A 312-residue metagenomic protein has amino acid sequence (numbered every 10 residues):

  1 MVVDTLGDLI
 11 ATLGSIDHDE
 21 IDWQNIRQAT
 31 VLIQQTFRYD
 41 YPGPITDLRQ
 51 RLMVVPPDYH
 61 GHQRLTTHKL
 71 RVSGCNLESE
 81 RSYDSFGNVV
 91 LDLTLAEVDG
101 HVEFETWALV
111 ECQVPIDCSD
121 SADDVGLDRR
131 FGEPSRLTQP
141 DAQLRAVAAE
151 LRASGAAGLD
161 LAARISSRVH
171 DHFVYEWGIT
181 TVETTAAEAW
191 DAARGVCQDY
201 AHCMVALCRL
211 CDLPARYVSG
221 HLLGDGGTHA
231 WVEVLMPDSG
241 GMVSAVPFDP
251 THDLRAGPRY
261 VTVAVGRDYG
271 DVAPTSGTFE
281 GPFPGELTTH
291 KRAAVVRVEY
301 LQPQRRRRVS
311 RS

Functional and structural regions predicted by a protein language model:
M1-P115: Intrinsically disordered, low-complexity N-terminal segments that are enriched in acidic
F37, T180, T251: Ser/Thr-centric signal marking residues that sit in or immediately flank functional binding/regulatory motifs
D40, V147, A186-A189, Y200-M204 (+1 more regions): Short, hydrophobic/aromatic alpha-helical segments in well-folded domains
G43, D47, V54, V72-G74 (+9 more regions): Generic structural "secondary-structure junction" signal
L52-D58, H62-Q63, H68-L70, H252-T289 (+2 more regions): Glycine-rich, small/acidic residue-mixed loop/short-helix segments
V110-V114, S119, D123-G195, Y269 (+1 more regions): Secondary-structure boundary elements
S167, D199-P284: Hydrophobic/aromatic-rich core segments of domains that either
